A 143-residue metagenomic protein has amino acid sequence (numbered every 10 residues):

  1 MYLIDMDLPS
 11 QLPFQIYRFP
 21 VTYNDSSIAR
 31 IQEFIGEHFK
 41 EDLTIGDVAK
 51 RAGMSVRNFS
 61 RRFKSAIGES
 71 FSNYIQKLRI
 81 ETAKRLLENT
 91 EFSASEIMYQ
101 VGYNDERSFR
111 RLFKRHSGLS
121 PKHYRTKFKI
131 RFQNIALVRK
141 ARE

Functional and structural regions predicted by a protein language model:
M1-E33, E37, G46-A52, S65-S70 (+1 more regions): Short, Lys/Arg-enriched, Trp-marked, Pro/Gly-tolerant hinge/linker segments that flank
E33, D42-D47, M54, K64-D105 (+1 more regions): Terminal helix-turn-helix DNA-binding modules in bacterial transcription factors
R57, E106-R107, K122: Key DNA-contact positions within bacterial/archaeal DNA-binding proteins
F59-F63, S108-F109, F113: Short hydrophobic/aromatic patch on the recognition helix
R110-R111, H123-F128: Generic C-terminus detector
